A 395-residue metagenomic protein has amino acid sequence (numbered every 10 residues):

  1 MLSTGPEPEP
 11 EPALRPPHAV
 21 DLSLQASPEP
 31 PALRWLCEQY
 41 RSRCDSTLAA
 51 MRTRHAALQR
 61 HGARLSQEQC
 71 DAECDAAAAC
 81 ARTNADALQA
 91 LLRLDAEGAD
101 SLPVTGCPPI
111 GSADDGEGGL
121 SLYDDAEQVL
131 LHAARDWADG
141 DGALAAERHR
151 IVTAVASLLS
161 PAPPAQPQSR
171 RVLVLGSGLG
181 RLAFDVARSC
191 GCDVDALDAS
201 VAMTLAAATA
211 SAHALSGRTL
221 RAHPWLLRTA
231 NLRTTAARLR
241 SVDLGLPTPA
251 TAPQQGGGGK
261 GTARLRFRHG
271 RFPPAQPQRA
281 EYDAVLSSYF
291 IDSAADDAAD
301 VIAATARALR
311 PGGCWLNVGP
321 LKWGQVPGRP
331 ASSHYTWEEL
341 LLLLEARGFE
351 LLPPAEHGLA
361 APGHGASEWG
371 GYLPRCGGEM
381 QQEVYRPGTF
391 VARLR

Functional and structural regions predicted by a protein language model:
M1-A165, G180: N-terminal accessory segments
Q166-G178, D195: Conserved class I S-adenosyl-L-methionine
L179-C192: Conserved SAM-binding loop of SAM-dependent methyltransferases across substrates and taxa, primarily the Class I
S211-A275: S-adenosyl-L-methionine
P273-V285: A short acidic, Gly/Pro-enriched loop at the edge of an enzyme's catalytic core that lines a small-molecule cofactor
A299-G312: A short glycine-rich, Lys/Arg-flanked "PGG" loop and its adjoining helix->strand segment in the class I
G312-G324: Conserved beta-strand signature within the Rossmann-like core of class I S-adenosyl-L-methionine
R347, H364-R395: Core SAM-dependent methyltransferase catalytic element
